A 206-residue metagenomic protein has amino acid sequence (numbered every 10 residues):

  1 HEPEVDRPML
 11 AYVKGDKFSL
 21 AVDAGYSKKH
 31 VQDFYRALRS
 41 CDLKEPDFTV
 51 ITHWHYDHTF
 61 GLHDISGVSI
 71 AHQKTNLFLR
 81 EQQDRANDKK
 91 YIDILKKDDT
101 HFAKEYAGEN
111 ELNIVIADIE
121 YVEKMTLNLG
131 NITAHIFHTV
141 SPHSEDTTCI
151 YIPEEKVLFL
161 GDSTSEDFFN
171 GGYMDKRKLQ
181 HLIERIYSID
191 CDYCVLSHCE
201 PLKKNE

Functional and structural regions predicted by a protein language model:
H1-R36, T148-D162: Conserved beta-strand hairpin/beta-sheet module of binuclear metal-dependent hydrolase folds, prominently
R7, K28-K29, W54-F60, N76-L79 (+3 more regions): Active-site environment of divalent metal-dependent phosphoester hydrolases
V13, D23, L38, H53 (+6 more regions): Divalent metal-coordination and catalytic microenvironments
A21-A24, P46-H55, I70-Q73, H138-V140 (+2 more regions): Active-site neighborhood of phospho(di)ester-bond hydrolases with catalytic His/Asp-centered motifs
K29-T75, Y187-Y193: Active-site metal-binding motif and surrounding structural segment of the metallo-beta-lactamase
H72, Y151, K178-E206: Divalent-metal (often Zn2+) His-rich catalytic cores of metallo-beta-lactamase-fold enzymes
R80-H138: Metallo-beta-lactamase
T133-I186: Active-site-proximal loop/helix segments of hydrolase catalytic cores
